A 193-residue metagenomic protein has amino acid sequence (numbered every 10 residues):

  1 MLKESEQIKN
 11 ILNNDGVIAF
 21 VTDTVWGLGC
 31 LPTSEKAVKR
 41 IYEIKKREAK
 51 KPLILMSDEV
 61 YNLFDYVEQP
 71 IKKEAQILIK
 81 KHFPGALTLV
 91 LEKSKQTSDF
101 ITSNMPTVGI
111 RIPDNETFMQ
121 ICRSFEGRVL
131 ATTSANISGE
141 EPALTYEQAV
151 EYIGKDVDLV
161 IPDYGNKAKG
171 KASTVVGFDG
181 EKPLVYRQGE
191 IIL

Functional and structural regions predicted by a protein language model:
M1-L193: Active-site-adjacent structural elements in enzyme catalytic cores
